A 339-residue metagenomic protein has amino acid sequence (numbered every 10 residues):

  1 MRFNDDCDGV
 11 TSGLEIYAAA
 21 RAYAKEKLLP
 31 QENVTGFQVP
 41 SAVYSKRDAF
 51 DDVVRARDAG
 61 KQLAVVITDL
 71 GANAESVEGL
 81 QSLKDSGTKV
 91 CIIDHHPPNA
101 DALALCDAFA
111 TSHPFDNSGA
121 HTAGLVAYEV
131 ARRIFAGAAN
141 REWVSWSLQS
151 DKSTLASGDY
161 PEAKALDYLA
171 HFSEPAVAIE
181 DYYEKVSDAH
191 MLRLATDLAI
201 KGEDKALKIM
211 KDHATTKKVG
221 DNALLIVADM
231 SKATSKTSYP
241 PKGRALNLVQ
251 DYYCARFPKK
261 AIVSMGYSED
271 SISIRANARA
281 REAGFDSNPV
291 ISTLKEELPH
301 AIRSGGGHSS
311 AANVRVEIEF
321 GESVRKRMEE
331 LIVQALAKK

Functional and structural regions predicted by a protein language model:
M1, D5-D6, A102-P241, V249-F257 (+1 more regions): A structured phosphate/pyrophosphate-recognition subdomain
D5-T11, A22-C91, P97-L103: N-terminal small/polar loop signature for handling phosphorylated ligands or for N-terminal nucleophile
G13-Y17, F50, G124-R132, G243-Q250 (+1 more regions): Predominant activation on well-ordered alpha-helical scaffold segments within soluble catalytic domains
E15-A19, Q81-D85, A245-Q250, R279-R281: Short, solvent-exposed amphipathic alpha-helical segments in soluble enzyme and RNA/protein-processing domains
V66, K89-I93, A108-A110, V263-M265: Hydrophobic/aromatic beta-strand patches that form the interior of the parallel beta-sheet core in alpha/beta enzyme
C91-I92, H96-F109, V290-P299: Flexible glycine/proline-rich, aromatic-decorated loop/lid segments
D229-K339: Glycine-rich, acidic loop segments that terminate in or are immediately followed by a histidine
